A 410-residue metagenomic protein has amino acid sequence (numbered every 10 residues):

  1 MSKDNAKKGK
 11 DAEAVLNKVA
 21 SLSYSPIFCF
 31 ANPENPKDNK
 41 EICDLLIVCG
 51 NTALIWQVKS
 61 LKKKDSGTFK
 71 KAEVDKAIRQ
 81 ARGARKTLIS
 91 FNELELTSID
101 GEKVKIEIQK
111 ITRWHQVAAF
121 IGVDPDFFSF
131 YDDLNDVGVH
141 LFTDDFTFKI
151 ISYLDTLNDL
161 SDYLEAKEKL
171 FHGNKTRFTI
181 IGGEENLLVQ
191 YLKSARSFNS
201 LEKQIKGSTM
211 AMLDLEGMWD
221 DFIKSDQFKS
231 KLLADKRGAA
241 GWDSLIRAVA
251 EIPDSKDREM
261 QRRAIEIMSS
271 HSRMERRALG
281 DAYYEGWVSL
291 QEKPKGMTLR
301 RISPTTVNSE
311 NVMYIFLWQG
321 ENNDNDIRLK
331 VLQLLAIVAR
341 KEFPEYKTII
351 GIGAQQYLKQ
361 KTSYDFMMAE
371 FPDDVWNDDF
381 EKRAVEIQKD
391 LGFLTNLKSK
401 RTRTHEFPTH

Functional and structural regions predicted by a protein language model:
M1-C43, I47-H410: Intrinsically disordered, low-complexity Ser/Thr/Pro/Gly-rich regulatory segments
